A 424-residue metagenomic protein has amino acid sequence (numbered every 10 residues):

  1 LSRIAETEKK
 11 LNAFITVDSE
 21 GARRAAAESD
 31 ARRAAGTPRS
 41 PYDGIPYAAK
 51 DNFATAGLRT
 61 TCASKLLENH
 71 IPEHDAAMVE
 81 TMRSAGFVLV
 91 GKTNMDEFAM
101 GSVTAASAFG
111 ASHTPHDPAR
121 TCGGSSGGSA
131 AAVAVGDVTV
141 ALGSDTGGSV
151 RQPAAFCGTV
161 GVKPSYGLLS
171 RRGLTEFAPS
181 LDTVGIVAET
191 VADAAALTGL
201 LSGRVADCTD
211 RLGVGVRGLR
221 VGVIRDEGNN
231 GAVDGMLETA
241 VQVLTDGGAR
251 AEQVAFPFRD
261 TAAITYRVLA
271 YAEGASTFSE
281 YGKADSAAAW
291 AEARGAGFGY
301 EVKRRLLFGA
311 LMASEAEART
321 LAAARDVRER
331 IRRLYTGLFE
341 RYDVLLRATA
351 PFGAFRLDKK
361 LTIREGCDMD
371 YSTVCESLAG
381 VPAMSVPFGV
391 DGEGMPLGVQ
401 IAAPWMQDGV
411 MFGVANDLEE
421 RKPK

Functional and structural regions predicted by a protein language model:
L1-T146, A240-Q242, G247-G248: Gly/Ser-rich catalytic/binding loops embedded in alpha/beta enzyme cores
E6, K10, S84, V135-E227 (+6 more regions): Structural helix-boundary/capping segments
A27-D30, A232-A255, S279-A293, L321-Y342: Acyltransferase
Y42-C62, G218-G222, A272-R332, S385-G398: Short helix-loop capping/hinge segments that flank enzyme active sites or metal/cofactor-binding pockets
K65, N69, R319-A323, V327 (+1 more regions): Short, surface-exposed loop/helix-turn segments at secondary-structure junctions that function as lids/hinges flanking
G110, I264-T277: Charged, often glycine-rich, active-site loop that binds/positions anionic groups
G218-R220, D226, V254-R267, R304-R305: Flexible, acidic loop-helix segments that line cofactor/substrate-binding pockets
